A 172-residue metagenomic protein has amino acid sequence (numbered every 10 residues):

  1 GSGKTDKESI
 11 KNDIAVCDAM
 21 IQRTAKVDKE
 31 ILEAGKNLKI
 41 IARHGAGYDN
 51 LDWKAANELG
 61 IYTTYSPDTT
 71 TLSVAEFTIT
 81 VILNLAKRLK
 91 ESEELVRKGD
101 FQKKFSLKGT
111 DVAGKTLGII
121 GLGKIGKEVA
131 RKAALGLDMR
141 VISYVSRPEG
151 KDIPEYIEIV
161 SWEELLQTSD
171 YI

Functional and structural regions predicted by a protein language model:
G1, A19-Q22, I41, R140-V145: Short, hydrophobic beta-strand segments that form beta-sheet elements in well-ordered domains
G1-C17, L137: N-terminal glycine-/charge-rich "phosphate-binding" loop or analogous flexible N-terminal tail
G1-T5, Q22-R23, V96-F105, I153-I159: Short gly/ser/thr-rich secondary-structure transition/capping motifs
D6-I10, K26-E30, S161-E164: Short acidic active-site motifs
I14, G35-L38, D138, L166: Structural signal for repeat-unit boundaries in curved repeat scaffolds
I14-Q22, E164-I172: Rossmann-like NAD(P)-binding element
D18-L95: Phosphate/diphosphate ligand-binding glycine-rich loop within oxidoreductases
L107-Y171: Rossmann-like dinucleotide/phosphate-binding beta-alpha-beta segment
